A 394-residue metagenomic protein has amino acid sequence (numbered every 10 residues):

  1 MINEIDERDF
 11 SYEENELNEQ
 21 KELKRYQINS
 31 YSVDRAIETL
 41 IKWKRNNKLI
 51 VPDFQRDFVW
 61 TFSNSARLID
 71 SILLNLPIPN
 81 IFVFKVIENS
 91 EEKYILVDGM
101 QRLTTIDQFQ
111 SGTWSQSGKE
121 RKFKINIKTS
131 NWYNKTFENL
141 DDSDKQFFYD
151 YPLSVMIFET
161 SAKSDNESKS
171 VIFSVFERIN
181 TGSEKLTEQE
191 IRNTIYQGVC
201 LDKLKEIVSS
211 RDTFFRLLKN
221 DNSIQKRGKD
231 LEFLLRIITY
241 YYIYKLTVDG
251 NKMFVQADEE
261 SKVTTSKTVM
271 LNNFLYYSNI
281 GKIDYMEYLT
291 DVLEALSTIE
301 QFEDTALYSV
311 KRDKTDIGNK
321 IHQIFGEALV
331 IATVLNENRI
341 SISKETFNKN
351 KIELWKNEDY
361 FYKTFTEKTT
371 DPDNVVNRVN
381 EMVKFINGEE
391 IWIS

Functional and structural regions predicted by a protein language model:
I2-S11, E22-R35, T39, V51-D249 (+3 more regions): Basic- and aromatic-enriched surface patches that contact anionic nucleotides/nucleic acids
E16-E19, K42: C-terminal active-site-capping segments
R45-L49: Surface-exposed beta-strand-to-loop junctions that form interaction patches on eukaryotic regulatory domains
L234, Y240-S394: C-terminal subdomains that position terminal phosphate/3'-OH groups for nucleotidyl transfer/ligation, primarily on
